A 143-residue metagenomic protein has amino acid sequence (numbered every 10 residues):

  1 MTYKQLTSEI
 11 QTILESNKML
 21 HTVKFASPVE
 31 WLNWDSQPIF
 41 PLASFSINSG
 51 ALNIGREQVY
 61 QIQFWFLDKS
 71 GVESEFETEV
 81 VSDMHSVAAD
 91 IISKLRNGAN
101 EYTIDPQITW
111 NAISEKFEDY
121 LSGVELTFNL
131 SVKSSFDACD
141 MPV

Functional and structural regions predicted by a protein language model:
M1-E9, G55-V59, F66-R96: Extracellular/virion structural assembly segments
M1-I54, D140-P142: Small/polar-rich, solvent-exposed N-terminal microdomains that initiate assembly or binding
K18, V72, R96-A99, F136: Secondary-structure transition/hinge residues
T22, D35-A43, S82-S131: Acidic-leaning, charged glycine-interspersed low-complexity segments
V29-L32, Q63, I108: Short, low-complexity intrinsically disordered segments
A51-E57, K116-L121: Short, solvent-exposed beta-strand/turn "edge" segments of beta-rich domains on protein surfaces
R56-G71, S122-S134: Oligomerization/assembly interface segments of phage tail-like spikes and tubes
E75-F76, D137-V143: Short, charged, solvent-exposed linker or helix-capping segments at domain edges/interfaces that act as flexible hinges
